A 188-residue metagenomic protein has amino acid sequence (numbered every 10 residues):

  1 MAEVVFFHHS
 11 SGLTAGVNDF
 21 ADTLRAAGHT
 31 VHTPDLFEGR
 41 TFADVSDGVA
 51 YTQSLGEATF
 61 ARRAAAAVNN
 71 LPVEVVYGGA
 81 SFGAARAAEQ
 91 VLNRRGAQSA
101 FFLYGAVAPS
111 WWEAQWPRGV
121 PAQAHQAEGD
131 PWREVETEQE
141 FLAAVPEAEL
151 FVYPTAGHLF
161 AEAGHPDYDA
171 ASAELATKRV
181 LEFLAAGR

Functional and structural regions predicted by a protein language model:
A2-P72, F160-A161: Serine-hydrolase catalytic machinery in alpha/beta-hydrolase-like enzymes
F20, R133-A143: Short alpha-helix in the alpha/beta-hydrolase fold that links the catalytic acid
Y77-G79, L103: Short beta-strand immediately N-terminal to the catalytic nucleophile in serine-hydrolase-like folds
G79-A87: Gly/Ala-rich beta-loop-alpha elbow adjacent to hydrolase catalytic centers
G96-A106: A conserved short beta-strand
P109-P121, G129-P131, E182-A186: Conserved serine/cysteine hydrolase catalytic core
A124-Q126, Y153: Short beta-strand/loop motif that positions the catalytic acidic residue of the alpha/beta-hydrolase fold
A148-R188: C-terminal catalytic histidine-bearing segment of alpha/beta-hydrolase fold enzymes
